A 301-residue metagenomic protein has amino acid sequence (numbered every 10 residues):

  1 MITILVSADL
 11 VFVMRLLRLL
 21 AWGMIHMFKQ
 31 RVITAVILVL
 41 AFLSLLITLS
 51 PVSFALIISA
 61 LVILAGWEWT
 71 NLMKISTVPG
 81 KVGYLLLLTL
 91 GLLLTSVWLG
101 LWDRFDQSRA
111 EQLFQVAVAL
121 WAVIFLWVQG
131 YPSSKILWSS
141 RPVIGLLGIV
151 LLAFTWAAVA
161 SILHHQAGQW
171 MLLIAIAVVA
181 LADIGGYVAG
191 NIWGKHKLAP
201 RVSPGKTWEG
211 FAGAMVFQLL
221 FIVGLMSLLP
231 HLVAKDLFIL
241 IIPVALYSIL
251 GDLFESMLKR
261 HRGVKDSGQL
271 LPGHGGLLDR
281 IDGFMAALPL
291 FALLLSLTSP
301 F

Functional and structural regions predicted by a protein language model:
T3-M14, L19-P243: Membrane-embedded alpha-helical bundles of polytopic integral membrane proteins
V52, H231, G273, L288-L290: Hydrophobic residues in alpha-helical membrane-spanning segments
T70, L181-A189, F211-A212, L250-L258 (+2 more regions): Active-site His/Glu-centered metal-binding helix of metallohydrolases
R262-G283: Interfacial loop-to-transmembrane junctions
R280-L295: Final/C-terminal transmembrane alpha-helix of multipass membrane proteins
L295-F301: Juxtamembrane boundary at the C-terminal end of a transmembrane helix
